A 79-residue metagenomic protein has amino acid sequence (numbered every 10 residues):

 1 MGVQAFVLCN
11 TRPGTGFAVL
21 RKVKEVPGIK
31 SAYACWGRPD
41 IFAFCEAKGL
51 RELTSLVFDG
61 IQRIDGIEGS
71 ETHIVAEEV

Functional and structural regions predicted by a protein language model:
M1-V79: A compositional/biophysical signature of low hydrophobicity enriched in polar/charged and small residues
